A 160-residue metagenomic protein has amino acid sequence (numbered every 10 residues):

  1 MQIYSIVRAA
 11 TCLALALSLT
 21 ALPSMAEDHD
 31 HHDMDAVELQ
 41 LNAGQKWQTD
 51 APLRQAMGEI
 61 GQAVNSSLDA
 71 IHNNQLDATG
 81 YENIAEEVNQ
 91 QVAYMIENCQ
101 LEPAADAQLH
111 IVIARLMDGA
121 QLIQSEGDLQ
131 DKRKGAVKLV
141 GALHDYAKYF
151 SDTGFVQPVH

Functional and structural regions predicted by a protein language model:
Q2-T11: Bacterial N-terminal signal peptides that target proteins for export
A21-P23: N-terminal signal peptide c-region/cleavage motif recognized by signal peptidases
A26-L76, F155-P158: Immediate post-signal-peptide N-terminus of mature secreted/exported proteins
T49-A56, I60, D77, Y81-I84 (+3 more regions): Amphipathic alpha-helix face/heptad-repeat signature
V64-Q75, M95, C99, A120-Q130 (+1 more regions): Secondary-structure edge/capping motif, primarily at the C-terminal ends of alpha-helices and the immediately following
Q91-H110: Short, solvent-exposed, charged loop/turn and helix-capping segments that join or cap alpha-helices on peripheral
L109-H160: Helix-rich interaction surfaces within compact, conserved domain-sized segments that mediate assembly or partner
